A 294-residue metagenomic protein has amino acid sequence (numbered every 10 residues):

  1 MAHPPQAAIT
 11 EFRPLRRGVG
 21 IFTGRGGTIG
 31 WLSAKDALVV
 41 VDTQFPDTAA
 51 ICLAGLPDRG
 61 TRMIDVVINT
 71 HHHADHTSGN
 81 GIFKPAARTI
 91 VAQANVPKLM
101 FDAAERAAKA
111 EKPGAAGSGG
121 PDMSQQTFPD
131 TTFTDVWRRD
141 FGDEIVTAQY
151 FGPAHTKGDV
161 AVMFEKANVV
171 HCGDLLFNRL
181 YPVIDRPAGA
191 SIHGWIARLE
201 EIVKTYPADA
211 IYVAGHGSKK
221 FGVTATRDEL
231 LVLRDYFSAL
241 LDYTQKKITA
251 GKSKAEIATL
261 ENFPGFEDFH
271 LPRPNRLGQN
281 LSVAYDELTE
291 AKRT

Functional and structural regions predicted by a protein language model:
R13-L56, V160-G173: Conserved beta-strand hairpin/beta-sheet module of binuclear metal-dependent hydrolase folds, prominently
G18, L32, D42, L56 (+10 more regions): Divalent metal-coordination and catalytic microenvironments
A34-V40, L175-V183, L241, L260: Acidic/histidine-rich, surface-exposed loop or edge segments in extracytoplasmic proteins
V41-T43, D65-H73, V91-A94, V170-G173 (+1 more regions): Active-site neighborhood of phospho(di)ester-bond hydrolases with catalytic His/Asp-centered motifs
P57-R138, K157-D159: Active-site HxH/HxHxD metal-binding segment of metal-dependent hydrolases
T132-E165: Core dinuclear metal-dependent hydrolase active-site scaffold
H193-K252: Divalent-metal (often Zn2+) His-rich catalytic cores of metallo-beta-lactamase-fold enzymes
T249-T294: C-terminal regulatory/interaction regions
